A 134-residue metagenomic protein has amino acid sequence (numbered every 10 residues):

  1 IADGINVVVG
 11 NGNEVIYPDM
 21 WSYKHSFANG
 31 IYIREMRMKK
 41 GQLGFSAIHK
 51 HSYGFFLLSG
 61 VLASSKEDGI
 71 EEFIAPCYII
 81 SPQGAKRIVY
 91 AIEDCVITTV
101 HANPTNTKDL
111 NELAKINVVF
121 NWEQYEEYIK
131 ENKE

Functional and structural regions predicted by a protein language model:
I1-E35, Y125-E134: A short, N-terminal "cap"/entry segment at the start of jelly-roll beta-barrel domains of the cupin/DSBH fold
Y32-K50: Conserved short histidine dyad/triad with adjacent acidic residue
Q42, C77, A85, E93-C95: Surface-exposed loop/turn positions
H49-D68: Glycine- and acidic-residue-biased ligand/ion/polar-headgroup-sensing regions
G54, V61, K86, D94-V96: Structural motif
A63-I88: Short acidic-glycine-tyrosine-enriched beta hairpin
Y90-E134: Double-stranded beta-helix
